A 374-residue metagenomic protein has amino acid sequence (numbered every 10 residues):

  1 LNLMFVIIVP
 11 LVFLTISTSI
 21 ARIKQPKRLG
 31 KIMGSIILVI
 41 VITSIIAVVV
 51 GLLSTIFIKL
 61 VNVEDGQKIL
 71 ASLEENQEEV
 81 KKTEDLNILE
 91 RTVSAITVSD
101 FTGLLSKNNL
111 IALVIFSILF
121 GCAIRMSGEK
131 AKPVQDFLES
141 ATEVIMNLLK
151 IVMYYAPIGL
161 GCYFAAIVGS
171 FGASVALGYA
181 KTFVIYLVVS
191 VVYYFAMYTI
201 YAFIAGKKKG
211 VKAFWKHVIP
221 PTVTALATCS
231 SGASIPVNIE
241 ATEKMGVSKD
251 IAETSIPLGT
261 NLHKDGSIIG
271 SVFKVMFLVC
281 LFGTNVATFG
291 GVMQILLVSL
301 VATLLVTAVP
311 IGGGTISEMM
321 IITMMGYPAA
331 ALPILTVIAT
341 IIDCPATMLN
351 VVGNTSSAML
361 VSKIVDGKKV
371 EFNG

Functional and structural regions predicted by a protein language model:
L1-M4, S35-I45, V49-K212, N373-G374: Signature of multi-pass transmembrane helix bundles
L1-Q25: Anchoring transmembrane alpha helix of integral membrane proteins
L3, V41-I45, V49, L187-V192 (+5 more regions): Hydrophobic transmembrane alpha-helical segments of multi-pass transport and channel proteins
I8-V12, A156-G159, S230-N238, I268-F273 (+2 more regions): Transmembrane helix boundary and interhelical junction motifs in multipass membrane proteins
A21-R28, V63, G128-K132, S140 (+6 more regions): Juxtamembrane helix-boundary/capping and inter-helix hinge elements in multi-pass membrane proteins
M33-I45, A141-T142, A180-M197, W215-T222 (+2 more regions): Small-residue-enriched core segments of transmembrane alpha-helices in multipass membrane transport and channel
P220-T303, N354, E371-F372: Helix-loop-helix junctions within the multi-pass membrane cores of secondary transporters/permeases
V272-G374: Transmembrane alpha-helical segments and their short flanking loops that form helix-hairpins/helix-helix interfaces
